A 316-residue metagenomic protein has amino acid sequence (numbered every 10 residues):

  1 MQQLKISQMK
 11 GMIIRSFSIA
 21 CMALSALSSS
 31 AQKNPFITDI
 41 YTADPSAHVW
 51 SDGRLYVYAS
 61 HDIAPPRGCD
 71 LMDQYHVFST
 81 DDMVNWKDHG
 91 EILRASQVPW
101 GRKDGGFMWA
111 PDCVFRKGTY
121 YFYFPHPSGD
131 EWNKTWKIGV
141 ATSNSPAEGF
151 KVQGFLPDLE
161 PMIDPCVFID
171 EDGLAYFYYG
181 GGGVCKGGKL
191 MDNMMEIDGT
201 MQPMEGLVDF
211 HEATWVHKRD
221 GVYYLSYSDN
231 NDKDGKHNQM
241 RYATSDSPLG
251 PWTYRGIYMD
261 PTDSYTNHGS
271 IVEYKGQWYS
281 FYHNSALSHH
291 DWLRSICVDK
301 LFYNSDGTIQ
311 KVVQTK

Functional and structural regions predicted by a protein language model:
M1-Q32: Bacterial Sec-dependent N-terminal signal peptides
S30-K316: Carbohydrate-active catalytic/glycan-binding domains of CAZyme proteins, especially the secreted or lumenal ectodomains
